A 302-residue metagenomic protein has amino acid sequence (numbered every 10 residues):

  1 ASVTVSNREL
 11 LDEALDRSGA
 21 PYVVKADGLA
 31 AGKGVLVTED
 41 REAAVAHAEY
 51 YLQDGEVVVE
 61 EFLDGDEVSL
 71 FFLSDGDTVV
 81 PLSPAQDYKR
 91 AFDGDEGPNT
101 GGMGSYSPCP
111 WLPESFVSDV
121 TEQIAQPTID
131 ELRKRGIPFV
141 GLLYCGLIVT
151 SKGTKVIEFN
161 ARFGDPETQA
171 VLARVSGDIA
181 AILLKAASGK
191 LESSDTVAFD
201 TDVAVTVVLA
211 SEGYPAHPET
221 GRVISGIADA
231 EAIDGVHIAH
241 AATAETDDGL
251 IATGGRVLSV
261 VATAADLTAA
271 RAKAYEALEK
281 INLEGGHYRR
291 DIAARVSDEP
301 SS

Functional and structural regions predicted by a protein language model:
A1-G34: A conserved helix-loop-beta module that forms one wall/lid of the active-site cleft in ATP-utilizing catalytic domains
L10-E13, A43-A46, A216-P218, A265-A272: Short, conserved charged micro-motifs
D16, E49, Q126, Y275-E279: Solvent-exposed alpha-helix faces
D27, G34-Q169: Internal nucleotide-binding/catalytic subdomain
F92-G94, S194-T196, T243-L250: Short beta-strand/turn micro-motifs at beta-sheet edges
T121-L143, N160-G235: Active-site "cap" helix and flanking loop/linker of ATP-utilizing ligase/carboxylase catalytic domains
E219-S259: Generic long, charged, amphipathic alpha-helical segments
T243-D247, I251-S302: Generic C-terminus detector
